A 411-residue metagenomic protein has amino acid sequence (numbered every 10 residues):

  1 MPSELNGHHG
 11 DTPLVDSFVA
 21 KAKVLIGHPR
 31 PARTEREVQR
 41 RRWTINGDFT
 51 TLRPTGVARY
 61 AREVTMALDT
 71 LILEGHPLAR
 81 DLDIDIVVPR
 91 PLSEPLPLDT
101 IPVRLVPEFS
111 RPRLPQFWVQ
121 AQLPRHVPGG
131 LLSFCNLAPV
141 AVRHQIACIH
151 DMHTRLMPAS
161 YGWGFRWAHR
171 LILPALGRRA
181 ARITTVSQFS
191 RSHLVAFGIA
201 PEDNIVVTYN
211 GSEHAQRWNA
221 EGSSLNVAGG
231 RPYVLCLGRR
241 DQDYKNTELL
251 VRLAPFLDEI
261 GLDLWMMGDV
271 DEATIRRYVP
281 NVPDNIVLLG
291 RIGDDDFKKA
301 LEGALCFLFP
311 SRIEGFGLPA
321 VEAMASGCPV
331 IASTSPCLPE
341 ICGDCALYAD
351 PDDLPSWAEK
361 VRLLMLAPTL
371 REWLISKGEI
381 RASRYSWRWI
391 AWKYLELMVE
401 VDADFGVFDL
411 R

Functional and structural regions predicted by a protein language model:
P2-R411: Carbohydrate transferase catalytic cores enriched for Leloir-type hexosyltransferases
